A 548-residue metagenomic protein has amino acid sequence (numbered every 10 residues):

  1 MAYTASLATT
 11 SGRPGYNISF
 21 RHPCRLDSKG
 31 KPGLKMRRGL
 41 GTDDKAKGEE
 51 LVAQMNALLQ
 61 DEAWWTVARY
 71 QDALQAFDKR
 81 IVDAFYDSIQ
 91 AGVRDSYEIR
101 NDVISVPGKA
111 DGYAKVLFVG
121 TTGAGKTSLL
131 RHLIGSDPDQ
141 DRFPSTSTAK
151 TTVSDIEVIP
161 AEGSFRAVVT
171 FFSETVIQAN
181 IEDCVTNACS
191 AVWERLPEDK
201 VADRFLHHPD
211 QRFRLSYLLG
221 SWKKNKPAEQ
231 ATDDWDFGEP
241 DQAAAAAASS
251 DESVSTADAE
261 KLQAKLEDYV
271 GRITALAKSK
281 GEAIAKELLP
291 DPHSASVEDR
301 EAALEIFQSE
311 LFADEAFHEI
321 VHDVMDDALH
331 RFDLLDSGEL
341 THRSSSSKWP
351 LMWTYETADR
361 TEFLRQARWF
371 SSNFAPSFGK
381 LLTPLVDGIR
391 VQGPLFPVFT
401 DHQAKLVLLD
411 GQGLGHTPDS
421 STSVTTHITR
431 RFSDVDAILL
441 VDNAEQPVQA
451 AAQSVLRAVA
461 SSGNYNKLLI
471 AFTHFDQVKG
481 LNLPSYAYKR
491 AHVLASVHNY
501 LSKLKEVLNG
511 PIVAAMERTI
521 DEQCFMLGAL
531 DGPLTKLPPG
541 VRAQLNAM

Functional and structural regions predicted by a protein language model:
M1-G39: Short, Arg/Lys-rich segments that mark the N-terminal edge of DNA/RNA- and chromatin-recognition modules
H22-C24, T42-D44, E162, S173-T175: Non-catalytic surface loops within mature trypsin-like serine protease
L26-S28, A46, V478: Residue-level signal for secondary-structure boundary sites
L40-K47, S423: Short alpha-helix boundary/capping segments
D44-A57: A short, charged, amphipathic alpha-helix used as a generic interaction element across diverse proteins
M55-L58, E62, S136: Phosphate/oxyanion-binding loops and surfaces in catalytic or ligand/nucleic-acid-binding neighborhoods
A63-G108: N-terminal pre-Walker A segment at the start of P-loop NTPase domains
G108-M548: Globular "head" domains of long coiled-coil molecular machines
